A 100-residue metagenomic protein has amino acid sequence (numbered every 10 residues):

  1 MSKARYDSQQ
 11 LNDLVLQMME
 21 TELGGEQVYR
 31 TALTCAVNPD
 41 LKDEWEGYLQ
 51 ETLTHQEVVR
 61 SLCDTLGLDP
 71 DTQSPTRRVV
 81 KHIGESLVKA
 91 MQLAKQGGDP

Functional and structural regions predicted by a protein language model:
K3-V37, T54, K95-P100: Alpha-helical bundle segments that constitute or directly flank the non-heme di-iron/ferroxidase center
Q17, G47, E51-T54, H82-E85: Charged, amphipathic alpha-helical oligomerization/scaffolding segments
Q27, D43, E57: Alpha-helical elements of the RecA-like P-loop NTPase motor core of helicases
R30-T34, E46, R60-S61, M91: Amphipathic alpha-helical segments within well-ordered protein domains
T31-D43, T65-L66: Inter-helical turn/loop segments and adjacent helix faces that build the functional surface of alpha-helical bundle
D43-Q50, S74: Short, charged, amphipathic alpha-helical segments
S61-P100: Carboxylate-rich helix-loop segments that flank metal/cofactor sites and access channels in metalloenzymes
